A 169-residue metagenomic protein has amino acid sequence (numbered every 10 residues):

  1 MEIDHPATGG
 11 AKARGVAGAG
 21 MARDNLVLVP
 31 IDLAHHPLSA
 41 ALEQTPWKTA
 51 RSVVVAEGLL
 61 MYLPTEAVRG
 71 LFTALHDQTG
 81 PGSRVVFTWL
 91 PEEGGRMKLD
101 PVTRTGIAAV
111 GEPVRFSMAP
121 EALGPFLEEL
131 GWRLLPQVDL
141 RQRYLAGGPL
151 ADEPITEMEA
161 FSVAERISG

Functional and structural regions predicted by a protein language model:
M1-G169: Alpha-helical subdomain
